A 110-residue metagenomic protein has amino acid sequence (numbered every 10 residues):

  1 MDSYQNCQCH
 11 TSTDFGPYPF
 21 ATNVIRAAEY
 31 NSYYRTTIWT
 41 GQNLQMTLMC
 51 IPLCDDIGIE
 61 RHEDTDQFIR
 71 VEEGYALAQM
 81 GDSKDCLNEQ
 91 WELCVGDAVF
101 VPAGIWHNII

Functional and structural regions predicted by a protein language model:
M1-Q45, G58, W91-C94: A short, N-terminal "cap"/entry segment at the start of jelly-roll beta-barrel domains of the cupin/DSBH fold
R35, D56, L77-G81, L87-N88: Compact, glycine-rich, soluble single-domain proteins
L48-M49, E60, D66-V71, W91: His/acidic/aromatic-lined binding-pocket segments of jelly-roll/cupin-type domains and related regulatory beta-sandwich
D56-G58, L77, D97-V99, A103-N108: Histidine-centered metal-chelating micro-motifs
D64-D82: Glycine- and acidic-residue-biased ligand/ion/polar-headgroup-sensing regions
S83-A103: Short acidic-glycine-tyrosine-enriched beta hairpin
